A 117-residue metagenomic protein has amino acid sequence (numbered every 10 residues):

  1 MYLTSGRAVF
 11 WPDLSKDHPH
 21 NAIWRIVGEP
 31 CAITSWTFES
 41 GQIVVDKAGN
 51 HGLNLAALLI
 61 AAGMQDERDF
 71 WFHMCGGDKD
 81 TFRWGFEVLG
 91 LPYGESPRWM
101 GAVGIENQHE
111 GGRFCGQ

Functional and structural regions predicted by a protein language model:
M1-Q117: Glycosyltransferase catalytic domains, chiefly GT-A lineage
